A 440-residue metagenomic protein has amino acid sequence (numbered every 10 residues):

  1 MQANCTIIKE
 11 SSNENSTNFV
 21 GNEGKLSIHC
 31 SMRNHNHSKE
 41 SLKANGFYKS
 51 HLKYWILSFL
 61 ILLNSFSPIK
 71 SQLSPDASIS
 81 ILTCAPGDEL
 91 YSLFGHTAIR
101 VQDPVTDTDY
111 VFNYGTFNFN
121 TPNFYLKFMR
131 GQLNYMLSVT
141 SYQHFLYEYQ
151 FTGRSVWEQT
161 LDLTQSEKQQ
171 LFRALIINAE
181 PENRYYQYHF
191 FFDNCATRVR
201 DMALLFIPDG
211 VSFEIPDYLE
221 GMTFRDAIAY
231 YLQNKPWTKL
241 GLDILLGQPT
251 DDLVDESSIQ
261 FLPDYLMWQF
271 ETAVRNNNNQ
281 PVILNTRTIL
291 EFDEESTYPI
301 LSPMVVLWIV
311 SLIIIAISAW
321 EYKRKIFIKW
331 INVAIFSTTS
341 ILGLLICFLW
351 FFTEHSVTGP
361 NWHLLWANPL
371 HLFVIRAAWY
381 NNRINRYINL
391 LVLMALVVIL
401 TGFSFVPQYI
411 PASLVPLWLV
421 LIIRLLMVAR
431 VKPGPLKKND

Functional and structural regions predicted by a protein language model:
M1-C5, V20, G24-Q72, K437-D440: Bacterial Sec-dependent N-terminal signal peptides
F59-S67, I317, L349, A377: Residue-level signal for alpha-helical transmembrane segments in multi-pass membrane proteins
Q72-F292: Soluble extramembrane regions of membrane proteins in the secretory/endomembrane system
Q248-D255, V306-S311, F336-T339, G359-L370: Hydrophobic alpha-helical transmembrane segments
Q280-S356: Core alpha-helical transmembrane segments of integral membrane proteins
S340-D440: Generic detector of multi-pass transmembrane helix bundles and their immediately adjacent loops in polytopic membrane
